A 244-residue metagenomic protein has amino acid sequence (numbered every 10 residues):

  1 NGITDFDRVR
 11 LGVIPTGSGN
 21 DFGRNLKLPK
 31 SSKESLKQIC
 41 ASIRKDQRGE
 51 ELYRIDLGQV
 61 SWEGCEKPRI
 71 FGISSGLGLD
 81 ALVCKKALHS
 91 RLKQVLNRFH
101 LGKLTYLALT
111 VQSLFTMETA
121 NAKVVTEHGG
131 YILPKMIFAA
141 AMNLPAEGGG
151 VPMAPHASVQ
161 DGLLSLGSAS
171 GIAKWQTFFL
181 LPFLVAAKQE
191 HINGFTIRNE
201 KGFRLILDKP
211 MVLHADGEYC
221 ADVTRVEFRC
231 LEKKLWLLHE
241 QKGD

Functional and structural regions predicted by a protein language model:
G2-I137: Catalytic core of DAGKc-family lipid kinases
N20-F22, G148, W175-Q176: Short active-site-adjacent helix-start/loop capping segments
I43-E50, G148, A215-C220: Short, solvent-exposed secondary-structure boundary motifs
G76, D80, F138-A154, Y219: Glycine-rich phosphate/pyrophosphate-binding beta-alpha loops
H89, P145-A146, I172: Active-site/binding-pocket entry motifs
H89-R91, A140, A154-S158: Short, surface-exposed, charged loop/turn segments at secondary-structure junctions
T126-L133, P152-D244: ATP/nucleoside-binding phosphotransfer catalytic cores, i.e., glycine-rich phosphate-binding loops
